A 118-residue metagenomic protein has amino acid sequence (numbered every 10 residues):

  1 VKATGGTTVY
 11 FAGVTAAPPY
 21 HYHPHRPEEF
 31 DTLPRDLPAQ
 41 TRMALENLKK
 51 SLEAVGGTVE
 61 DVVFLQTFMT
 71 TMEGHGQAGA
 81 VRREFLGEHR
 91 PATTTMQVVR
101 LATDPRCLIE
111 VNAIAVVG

Functional and structural regions predicted by a protein language model:
V1-G118: Short, polar/acidic, helix-capping and beta-turn segments at strand->helix junctions that line the mouths
